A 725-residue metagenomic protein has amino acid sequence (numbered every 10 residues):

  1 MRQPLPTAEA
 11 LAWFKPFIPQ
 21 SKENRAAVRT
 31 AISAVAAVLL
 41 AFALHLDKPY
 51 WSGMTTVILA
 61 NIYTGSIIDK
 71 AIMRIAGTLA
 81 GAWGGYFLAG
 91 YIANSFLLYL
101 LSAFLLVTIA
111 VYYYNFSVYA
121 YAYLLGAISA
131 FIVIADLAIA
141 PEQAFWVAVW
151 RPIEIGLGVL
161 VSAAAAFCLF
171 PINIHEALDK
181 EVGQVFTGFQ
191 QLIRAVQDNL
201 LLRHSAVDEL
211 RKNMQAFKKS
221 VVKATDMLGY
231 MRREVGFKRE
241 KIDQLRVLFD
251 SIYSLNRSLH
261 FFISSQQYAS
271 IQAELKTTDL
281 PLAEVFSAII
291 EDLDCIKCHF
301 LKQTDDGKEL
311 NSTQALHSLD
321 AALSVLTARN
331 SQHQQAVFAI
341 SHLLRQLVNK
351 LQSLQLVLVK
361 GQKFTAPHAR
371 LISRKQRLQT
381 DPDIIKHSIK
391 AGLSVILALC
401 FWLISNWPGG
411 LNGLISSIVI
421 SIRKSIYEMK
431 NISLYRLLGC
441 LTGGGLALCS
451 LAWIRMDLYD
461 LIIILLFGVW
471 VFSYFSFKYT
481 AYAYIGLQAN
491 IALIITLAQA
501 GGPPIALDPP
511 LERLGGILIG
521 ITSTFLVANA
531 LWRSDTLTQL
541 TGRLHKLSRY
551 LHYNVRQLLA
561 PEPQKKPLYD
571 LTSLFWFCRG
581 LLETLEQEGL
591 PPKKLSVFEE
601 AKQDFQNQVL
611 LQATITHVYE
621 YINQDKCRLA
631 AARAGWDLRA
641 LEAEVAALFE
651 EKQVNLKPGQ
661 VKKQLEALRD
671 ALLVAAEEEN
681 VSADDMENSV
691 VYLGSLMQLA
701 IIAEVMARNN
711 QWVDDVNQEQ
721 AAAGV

Functional and structural regions predicted by a protein language model:
M1-R233, E240, V337, S341 (+4 more regions): A transmembrane helix-and-boundary motif of multi-pass membrane transporters/channels
V185-A366, L547-V725: Cytosolic, long alpha-helical scaffolding segments
